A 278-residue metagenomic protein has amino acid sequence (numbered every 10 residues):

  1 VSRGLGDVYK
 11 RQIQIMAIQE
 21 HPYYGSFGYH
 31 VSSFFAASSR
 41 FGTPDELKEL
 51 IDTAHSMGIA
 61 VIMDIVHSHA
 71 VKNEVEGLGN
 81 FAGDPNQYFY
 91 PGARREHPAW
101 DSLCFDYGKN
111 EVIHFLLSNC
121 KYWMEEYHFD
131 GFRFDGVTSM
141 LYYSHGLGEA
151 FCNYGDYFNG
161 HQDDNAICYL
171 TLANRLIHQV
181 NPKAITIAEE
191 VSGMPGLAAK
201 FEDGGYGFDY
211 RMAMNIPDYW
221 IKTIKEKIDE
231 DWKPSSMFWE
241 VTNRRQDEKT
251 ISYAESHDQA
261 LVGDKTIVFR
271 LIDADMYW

Functional and structural regions predicted by a protein language model:
V1-Y9: Single conserved hydrophobic/aromatic residue that forms the stacking wall/gate of nucleotide- or nucleobase-binding
K10-P22: Extracellular/periplasmic solute-recognition and catalytic clefts
I13-I15, V61-M63, F132, T186-A188 (+1 more regions): Hydrophobic faces of well-ordered beta-strands that scaffold small-molecule active sites in alpha/beta enzyme cores
I15, F34, A54, W123 (+3 more regions): Conserved, mostly hydrophobic/aromatic
A17-E20, V66-A70, V137-S139, V191-G193 (+1 more regions): Active-site beta-loop-alpha junctions enriched in small/polar residues
Q19-M57, V71-E111, N119, T138-N165 (+1 more regions): Aromatic- and acidic-residue-enriched carbohydrate-binding clefts of CAZyme catalytic domains
N110-G131: Switch/coupling sub-region of P-loop NTPases
H128-D130, H145-W278: Conserved alpha/beta catalytic core and glycan-binding cleft of carbohydrate-active enzymes
